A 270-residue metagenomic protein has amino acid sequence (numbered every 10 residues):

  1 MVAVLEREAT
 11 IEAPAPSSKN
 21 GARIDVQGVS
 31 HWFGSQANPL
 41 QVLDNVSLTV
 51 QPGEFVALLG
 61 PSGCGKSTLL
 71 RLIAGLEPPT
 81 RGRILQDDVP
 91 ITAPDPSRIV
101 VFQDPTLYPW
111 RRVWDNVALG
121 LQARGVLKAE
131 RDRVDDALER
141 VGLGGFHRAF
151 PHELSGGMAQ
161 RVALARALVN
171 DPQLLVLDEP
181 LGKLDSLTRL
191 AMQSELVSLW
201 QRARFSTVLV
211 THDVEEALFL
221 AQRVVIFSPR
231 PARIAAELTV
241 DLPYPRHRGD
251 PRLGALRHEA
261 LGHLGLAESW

Functional and structural regions predicted by a protein language model:
L59-P61: The feature captures the beta-strand-to-loop junction immediately N-terminal to the Walker
A74: Helix-to-loop junction immediately C-terminal to a conserved catalytic motif
G82-P94: Conserved ABC transporter NBD signature motif
R111-A118: Short coil-to-helix segment of the ABC ATPase nucleotide-binding domain corresponding to the Q-loop/switch region
K128-F146, S198: Conserved ABC ATPase "signature" region
A149-H152, N170: Conserved signature/switch motifs of ABC ATPase nucleotide-binding domains
L164: Hydrophobic anchor residue at the start of the ABC signature
L175-D178: Catalytic Walker B motif of ABC-type/P-loop ATPase nucleotide-binding domains
